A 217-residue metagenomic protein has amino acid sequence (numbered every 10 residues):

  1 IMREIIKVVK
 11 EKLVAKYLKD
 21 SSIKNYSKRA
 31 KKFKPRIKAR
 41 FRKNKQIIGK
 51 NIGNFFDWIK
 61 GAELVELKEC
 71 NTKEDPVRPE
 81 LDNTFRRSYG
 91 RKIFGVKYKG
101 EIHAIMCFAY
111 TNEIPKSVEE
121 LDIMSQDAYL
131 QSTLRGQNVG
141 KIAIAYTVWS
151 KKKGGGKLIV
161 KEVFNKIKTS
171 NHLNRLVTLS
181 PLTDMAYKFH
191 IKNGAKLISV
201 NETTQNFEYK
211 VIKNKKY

Functional and structural regions predicted by a protein language model:
K10-K24, K28-Y98, I102: Short amphipathic alpha-helix that is part of the acyltransferase structural core
C107-A143: Conserved acyl-donor/pantetheine-binding loop and adjacent beta-alpha core of acyl/acetyltransferases and related
S150, V177-K188, T203-T204: Conserved beta-strand-loop-alpha-helix junction that forms the acyl-donor binding cleft
S150-K168: Conserved acetyl-CoA-binding loop-helix of GNAT-fold acetyltransferases
I191-N201: Conserved acetyl-CoA-binding loop of GNAT-fold acetyltransferases
T203-Y217: C-terminal "cap" of GNAT-fold acetyltransferases
